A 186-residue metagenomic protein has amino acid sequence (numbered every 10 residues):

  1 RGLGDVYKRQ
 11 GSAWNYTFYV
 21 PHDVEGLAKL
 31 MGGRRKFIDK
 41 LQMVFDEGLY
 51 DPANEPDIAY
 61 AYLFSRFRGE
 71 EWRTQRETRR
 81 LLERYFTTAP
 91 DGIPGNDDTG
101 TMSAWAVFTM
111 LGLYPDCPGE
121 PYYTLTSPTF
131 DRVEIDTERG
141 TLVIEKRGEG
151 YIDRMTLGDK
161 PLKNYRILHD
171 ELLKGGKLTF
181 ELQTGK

Functional and structural regions predicted by a protein language model:
R1, S12-N15, E71, Q75: Gly/Pro-rich turn-and-neighbor structural signature
G2-Y7: Short, small-residue-biased leader/transition segments that mark boundaries at the very start of proteins
A13-M31: A conserved active-site cap/scaffold subdomain adjacent to cofactor or substrate pockets
V24, L41-Q42, L81: Short alpha-helical scaffolding segments that buttress acidic/His motifs in well-ordered protein cores
L30-R34, G48-P52, A61-K186: Non-catalytic C-terminal accessory modules of carbohydrate-active enzymes
F37: Interdomain hinge/lid region at the active-site interface of Rossmann-like NAD(P)-dependent oxidoreductases
M43-D46, D57: Membrane-embedded transmembrane-helix bundle of lipid-linked glycan/lipid transferases
